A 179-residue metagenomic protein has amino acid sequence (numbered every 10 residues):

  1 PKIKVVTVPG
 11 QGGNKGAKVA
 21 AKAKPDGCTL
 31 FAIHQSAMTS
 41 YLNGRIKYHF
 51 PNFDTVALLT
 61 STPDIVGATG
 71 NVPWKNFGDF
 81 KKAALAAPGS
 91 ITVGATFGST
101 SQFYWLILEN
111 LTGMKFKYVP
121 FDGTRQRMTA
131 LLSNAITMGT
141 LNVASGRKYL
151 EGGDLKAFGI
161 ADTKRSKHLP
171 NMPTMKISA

Functional and structural regions predicted by a protein language model:
P1-N52, G89-S90, F97, S101 (+1 more regions): N-terminal (or domain-start) structured segment
T29-F31, I65-G67, G159: Residues embedded in well-ordered beta-strands
Q35-S36, T69-W74, A95-T100, A144 (+1 more regions): Short coil/turn segments
M38-R45, L59-P73, L106-L111: Periplasmic solute-binding protein
T39-F53, A57-L59, K167-S178: Hinge/lid segment of periplasmic solute-binding proteins
N52-V93: A conserved helix-loop-strand patch within extracytoplasmic ligand-binding domains of the periplasmic binding
S61, G146-A179: C-terminal lobe and pocket-closing loops of periplasmic/extracytoplasmic Venus-flytrap solute-binding proteins
